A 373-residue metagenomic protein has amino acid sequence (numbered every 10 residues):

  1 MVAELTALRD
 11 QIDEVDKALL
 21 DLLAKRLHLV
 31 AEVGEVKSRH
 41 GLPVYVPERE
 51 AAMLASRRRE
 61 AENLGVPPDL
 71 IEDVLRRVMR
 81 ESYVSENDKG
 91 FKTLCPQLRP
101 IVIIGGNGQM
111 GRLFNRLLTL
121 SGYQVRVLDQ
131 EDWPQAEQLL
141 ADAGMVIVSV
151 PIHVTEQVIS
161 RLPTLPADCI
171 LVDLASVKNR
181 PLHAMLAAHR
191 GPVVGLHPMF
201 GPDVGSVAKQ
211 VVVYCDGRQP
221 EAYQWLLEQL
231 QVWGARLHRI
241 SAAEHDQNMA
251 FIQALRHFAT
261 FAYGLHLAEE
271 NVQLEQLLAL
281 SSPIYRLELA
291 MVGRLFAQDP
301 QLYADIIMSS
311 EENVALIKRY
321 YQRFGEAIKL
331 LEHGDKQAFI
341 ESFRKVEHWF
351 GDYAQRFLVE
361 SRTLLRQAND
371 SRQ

Functional and structural regions predicted by a protein language model:
M1-V102, R116: Extended, charge-rich alpha-helical interface modules
I103-I104, V148, Y214: Hydrophobic Val/Ile/Leu positions in short beta-strands of Rossmann-like dinucleotide-binding domains
Q109-M110: Hydrophobic/small residue at the entry helix of a nucleotide-binding pocket
L120-Q124, D168: Conserved S-adenosyl-L-methionine
V125-Q138: Adenosine-cofactor binding site in Rossmann-like domains, unifying the SAM/SAH pocket of S-adenosylmethionine-dependent
E137-A141, M145-M185: Rossmann-fold NAD(P) dinucleotide-binding segment
K178-R236, I240, M249: Rossmann-fold dinucleotide-binding core
R239-Q373: An accessory alpha-helical subdomain
